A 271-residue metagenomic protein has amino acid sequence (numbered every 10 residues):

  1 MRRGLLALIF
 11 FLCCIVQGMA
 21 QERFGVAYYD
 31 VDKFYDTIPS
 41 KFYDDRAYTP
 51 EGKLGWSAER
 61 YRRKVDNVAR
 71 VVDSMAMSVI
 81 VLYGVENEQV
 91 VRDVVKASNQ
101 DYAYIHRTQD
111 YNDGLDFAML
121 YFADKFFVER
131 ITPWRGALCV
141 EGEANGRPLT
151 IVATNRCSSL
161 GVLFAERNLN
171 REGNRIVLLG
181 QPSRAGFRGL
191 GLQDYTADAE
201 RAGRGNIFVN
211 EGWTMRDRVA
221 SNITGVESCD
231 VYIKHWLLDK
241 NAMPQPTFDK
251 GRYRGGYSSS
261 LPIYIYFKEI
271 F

Functional and structural regions predicted by a protein language model:
G4-I15: Sec-dependent N-terminal signal peptides
M19-A97, Q109, E269-F271: N-terminal, active-site-proximal structural segment of metallo-dependent hydrolase catalytic domains
Q21-V26, Y35, D124-F127, R135-N155 (+1 more regions): Beta-strand-turn-beta hairpins that frame and shape the catalytic cleft of phosphate-ester-processing enzymes
E22-G25, M75-V79, N99-A103, F126 (+3 more regions): Loop/turn elements at helix/coil->beta-strand transitions in domains of secreted/extracellular proteins
Y29-V31, V68-V91, L120, I151-T154 (+4 more regions): Active-site beta-strand/loop signature of hydrolases that rely on acidic residues for catalysis
G52-E59, A76-L82, H106-R107, R156 (+3 more regions): Second-shell loop/turn segments in exported
V85-P148: Structured beta-strand-rich core segments of catalytic domains in phosphoester-bond hydrolases
L169-R175, S183-F271: Metal-dependent phosphoester-hydrolase catalytic domains
